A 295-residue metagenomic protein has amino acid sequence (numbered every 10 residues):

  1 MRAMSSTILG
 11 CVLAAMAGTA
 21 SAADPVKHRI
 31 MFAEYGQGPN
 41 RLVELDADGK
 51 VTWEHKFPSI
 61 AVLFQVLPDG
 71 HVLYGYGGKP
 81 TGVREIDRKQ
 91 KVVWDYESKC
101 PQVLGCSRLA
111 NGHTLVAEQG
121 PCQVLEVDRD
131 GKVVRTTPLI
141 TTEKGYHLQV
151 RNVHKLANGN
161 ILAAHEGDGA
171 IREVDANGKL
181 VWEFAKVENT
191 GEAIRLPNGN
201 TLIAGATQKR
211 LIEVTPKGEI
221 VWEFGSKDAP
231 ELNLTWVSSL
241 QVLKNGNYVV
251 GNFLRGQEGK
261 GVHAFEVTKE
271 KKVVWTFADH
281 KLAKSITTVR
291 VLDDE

Functional and structural regions predicted by a protein language model:
M1-A3: N-terminal secretory signal peptides that target proteins for export/translocation
S6-G18: Bacterial N-terminal signal peptides
A23-E295: Histidine-/acidic-rich catalytic cores in large beta-rich domains
